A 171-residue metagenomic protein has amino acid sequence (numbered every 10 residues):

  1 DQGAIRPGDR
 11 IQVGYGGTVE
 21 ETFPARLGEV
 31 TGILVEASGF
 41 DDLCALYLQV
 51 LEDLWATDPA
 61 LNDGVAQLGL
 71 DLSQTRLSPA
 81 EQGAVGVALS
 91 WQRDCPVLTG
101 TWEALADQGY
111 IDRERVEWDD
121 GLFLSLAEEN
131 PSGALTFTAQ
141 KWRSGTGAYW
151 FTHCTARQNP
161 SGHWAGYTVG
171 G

Functional and structural regions predicted by a protein language model:
D1-R10, T18-R26, T31-Y149: Flexible low-complexity loop/turn motifs enriched in small/helix-breaking residues
F151-G171: Short beta-strand edge/turn micro-motifs at domain boundaries
